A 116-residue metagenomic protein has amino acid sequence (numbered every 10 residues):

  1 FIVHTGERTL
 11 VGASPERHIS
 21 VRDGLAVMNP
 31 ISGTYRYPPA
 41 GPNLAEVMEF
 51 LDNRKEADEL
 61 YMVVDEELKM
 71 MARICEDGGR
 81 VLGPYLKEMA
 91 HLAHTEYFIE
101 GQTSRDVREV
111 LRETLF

Functional and structural regions predicted by a protein language model:
F1-F50: An anion-binding catalytic pocket shared by soluble metabolic enzymes
N43, V47-F116: Contiguous alpha-helical scaffold segments within structured protein domains that host functional hotspots
